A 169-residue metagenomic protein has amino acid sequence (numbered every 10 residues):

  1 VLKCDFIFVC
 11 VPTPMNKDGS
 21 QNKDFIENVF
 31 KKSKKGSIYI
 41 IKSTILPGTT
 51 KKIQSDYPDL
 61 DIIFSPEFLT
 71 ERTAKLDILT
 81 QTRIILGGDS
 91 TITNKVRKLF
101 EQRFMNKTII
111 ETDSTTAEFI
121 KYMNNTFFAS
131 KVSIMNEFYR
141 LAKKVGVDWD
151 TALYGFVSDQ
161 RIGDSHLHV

Functional and structural regions predicted by a protein language model:
V1-V169: Structural/interface elements that position substrates and couple domains in central-metabolism enzymes
